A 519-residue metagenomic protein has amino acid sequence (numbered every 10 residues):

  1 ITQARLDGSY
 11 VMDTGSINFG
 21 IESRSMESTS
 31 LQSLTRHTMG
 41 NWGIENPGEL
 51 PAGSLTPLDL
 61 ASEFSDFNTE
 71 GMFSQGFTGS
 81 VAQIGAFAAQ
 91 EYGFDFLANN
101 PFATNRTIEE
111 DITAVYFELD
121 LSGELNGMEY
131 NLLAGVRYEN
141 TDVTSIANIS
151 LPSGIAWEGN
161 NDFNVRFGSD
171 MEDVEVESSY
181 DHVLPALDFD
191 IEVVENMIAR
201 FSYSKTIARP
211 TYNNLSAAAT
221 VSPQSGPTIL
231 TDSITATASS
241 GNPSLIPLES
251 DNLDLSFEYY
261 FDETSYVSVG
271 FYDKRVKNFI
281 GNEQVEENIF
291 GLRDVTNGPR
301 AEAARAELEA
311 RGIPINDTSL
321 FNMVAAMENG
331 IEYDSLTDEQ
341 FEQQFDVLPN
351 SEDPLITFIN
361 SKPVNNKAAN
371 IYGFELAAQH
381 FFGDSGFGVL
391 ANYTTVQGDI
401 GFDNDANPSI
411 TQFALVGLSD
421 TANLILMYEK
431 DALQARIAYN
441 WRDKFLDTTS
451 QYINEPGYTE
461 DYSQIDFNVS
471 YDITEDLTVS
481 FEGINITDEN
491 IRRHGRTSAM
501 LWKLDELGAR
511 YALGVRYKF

Functional and structural regions predicted by a protein language model:
I1, G43-F102, N160-E172, I229-S240 (+1 more regions): Flexible glycine-rich, low-complexity coil/linker segments exposed to the extracellular/periplasmic environment
L6-Y10, V115-L121, L187-I191, L245 (+9 more regions): Residues on the lipid-exposed face of transmembrane beta-strands in outer-membrane beta-barrel proteins
V11-T14, G123-N126, V183, I191-E195 (+11 more regions): Outer-membrane beta-barrel strand-turn architecture
M12-T14, I21-T29, V136-T144, Y203-R209 (+8 more regions): Transmembrane beta-strands of outer-membrane beta-barrel pores
G15-I17, N126-Y130, N196-A199, T264-V267 (+4 more regions): Repeated loop/turn-to-beta-strand initiation elements of outer-membrane beta-barrel proteins
N41-I44, K277, W441-T449, S470-F519: C-terminal beta-signal and adjacent terminal beta-strands/loops of Gram-negative outer-membrane beta-barrel proteins
N100, T104, I108-E110, S178 (+8 more regions): Outer-membrane beta-barrel signature, preferentially recognizing the C-terminal barrel domain of Gram-negative
D273-R275, V285, G291-S450, T487: Gram-negative outer-membrane beta-barrel transporters
